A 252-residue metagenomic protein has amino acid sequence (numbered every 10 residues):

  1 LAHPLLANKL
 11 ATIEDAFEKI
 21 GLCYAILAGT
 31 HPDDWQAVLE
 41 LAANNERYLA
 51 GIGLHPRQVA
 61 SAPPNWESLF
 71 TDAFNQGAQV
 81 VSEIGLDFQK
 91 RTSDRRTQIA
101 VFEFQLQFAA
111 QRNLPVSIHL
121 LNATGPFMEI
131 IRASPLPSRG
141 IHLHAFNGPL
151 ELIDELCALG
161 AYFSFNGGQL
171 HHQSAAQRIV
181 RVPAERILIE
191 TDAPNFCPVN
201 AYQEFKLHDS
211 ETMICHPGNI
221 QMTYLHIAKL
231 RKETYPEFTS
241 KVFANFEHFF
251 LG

Functional and structural regions predicted by a protein language model:
L1-G252: Mid-domain alpha/beta scaffold segments of enzyme catalytic cores
